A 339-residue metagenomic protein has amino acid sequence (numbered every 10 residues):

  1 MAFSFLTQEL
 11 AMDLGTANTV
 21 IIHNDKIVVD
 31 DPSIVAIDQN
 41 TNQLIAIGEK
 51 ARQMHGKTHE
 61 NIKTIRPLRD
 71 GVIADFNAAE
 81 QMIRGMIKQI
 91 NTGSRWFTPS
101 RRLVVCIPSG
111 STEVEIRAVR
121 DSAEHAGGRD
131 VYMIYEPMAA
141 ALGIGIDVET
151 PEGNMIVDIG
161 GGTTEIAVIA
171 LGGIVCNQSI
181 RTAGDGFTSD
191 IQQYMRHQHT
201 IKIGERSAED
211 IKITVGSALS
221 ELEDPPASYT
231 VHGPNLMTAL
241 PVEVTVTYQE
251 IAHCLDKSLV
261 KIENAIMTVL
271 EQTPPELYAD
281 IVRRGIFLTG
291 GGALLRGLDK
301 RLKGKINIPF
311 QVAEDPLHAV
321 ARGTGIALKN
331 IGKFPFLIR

Functional and structural regions predicted by a protein language model:
M1-I159, A167-F287, A293-R339: Nucleotide/phosphate-binding catalytic cleft detector across ATP-hydrolyzing and phosphate-transferring enzymes
